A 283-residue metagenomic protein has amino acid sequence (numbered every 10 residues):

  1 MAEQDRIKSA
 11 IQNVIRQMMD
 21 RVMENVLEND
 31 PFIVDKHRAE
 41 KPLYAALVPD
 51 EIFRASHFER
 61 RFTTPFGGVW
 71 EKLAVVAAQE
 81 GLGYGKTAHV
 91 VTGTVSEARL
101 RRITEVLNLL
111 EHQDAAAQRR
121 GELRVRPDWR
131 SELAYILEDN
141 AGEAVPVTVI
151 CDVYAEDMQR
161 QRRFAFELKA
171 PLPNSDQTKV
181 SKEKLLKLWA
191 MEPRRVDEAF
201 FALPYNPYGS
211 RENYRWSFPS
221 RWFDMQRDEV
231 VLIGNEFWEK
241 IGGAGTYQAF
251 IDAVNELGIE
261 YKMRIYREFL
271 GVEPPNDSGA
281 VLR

Functional and structural regions predicted by a protein language model:
M1-V95, N276-R283: Nuclease-adjacent, charged terminal/linker segments that flank catalytic cores
A2-S9, Q17, Y135-V145, Y154-E156 (+2 more regions): Extended alpha-helical scaffold and adjacent linker segments that couple domains and build interaction/assembly
E59-R61, Y135-A141, E167-D176: Surface-exposed cleft-lining segments at the edges of enzyme active sites
A78, C151-L172: Conserved catalytic cores of phosphodiester-cleaving nucleases, focusing on short active-site segments
V90-Q159: Active-site metal-binding core of divalent-cation-utilizing nuclease and nuclease-like domains
L172-E183, S210-E212: Active-site-adjacent loop/helix micro-motif of nuclease/hydrolase catalytic cores
W189-V196: Arginine/glycine-rich "motif VI" loop of SF2 helicases in the C-terminal RecA-like domain
A202-R283: Domain-level recognition of nuclease-like catalytic cores that cleave nucleotide substrates
